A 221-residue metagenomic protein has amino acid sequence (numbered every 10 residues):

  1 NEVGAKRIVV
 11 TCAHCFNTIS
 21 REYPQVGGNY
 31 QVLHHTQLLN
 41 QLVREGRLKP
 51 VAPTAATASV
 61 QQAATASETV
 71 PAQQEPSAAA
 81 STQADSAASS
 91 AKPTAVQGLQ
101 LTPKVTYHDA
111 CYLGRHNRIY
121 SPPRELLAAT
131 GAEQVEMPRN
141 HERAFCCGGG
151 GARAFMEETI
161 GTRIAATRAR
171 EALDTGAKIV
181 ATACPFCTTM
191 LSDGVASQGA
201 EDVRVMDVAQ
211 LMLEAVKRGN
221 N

Functional and structural regions predicted by a protein language model:
N1-N221: Iron-sulfur cluster-binding electron-transfer modules in prokaryotic oxidoreductases
